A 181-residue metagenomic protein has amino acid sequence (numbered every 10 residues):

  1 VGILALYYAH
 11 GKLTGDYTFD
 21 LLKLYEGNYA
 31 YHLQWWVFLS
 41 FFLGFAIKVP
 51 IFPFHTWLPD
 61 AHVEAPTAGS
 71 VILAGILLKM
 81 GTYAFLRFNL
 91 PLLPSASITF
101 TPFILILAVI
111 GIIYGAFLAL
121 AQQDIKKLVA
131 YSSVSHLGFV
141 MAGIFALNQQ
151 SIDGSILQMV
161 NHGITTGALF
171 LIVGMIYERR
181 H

Functional and structural regions predicted by a protein language model:
V1-H181: Hydrophobic transmembrane alpha-helices and their helix-loop junctions in integral membrane proteins
